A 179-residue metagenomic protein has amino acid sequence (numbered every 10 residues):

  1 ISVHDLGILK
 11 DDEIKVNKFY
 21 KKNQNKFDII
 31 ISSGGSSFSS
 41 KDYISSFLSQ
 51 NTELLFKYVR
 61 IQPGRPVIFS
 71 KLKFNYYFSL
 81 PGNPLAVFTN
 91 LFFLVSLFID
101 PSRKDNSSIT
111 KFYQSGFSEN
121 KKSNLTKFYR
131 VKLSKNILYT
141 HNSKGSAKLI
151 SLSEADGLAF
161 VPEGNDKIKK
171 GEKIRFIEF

Functional and structural regions predicted by a protein language model:
I1-L80, P84-T89: Helix-rich terminal scaffold detector
Q50-F179: Flexible glycine/proline-rich
